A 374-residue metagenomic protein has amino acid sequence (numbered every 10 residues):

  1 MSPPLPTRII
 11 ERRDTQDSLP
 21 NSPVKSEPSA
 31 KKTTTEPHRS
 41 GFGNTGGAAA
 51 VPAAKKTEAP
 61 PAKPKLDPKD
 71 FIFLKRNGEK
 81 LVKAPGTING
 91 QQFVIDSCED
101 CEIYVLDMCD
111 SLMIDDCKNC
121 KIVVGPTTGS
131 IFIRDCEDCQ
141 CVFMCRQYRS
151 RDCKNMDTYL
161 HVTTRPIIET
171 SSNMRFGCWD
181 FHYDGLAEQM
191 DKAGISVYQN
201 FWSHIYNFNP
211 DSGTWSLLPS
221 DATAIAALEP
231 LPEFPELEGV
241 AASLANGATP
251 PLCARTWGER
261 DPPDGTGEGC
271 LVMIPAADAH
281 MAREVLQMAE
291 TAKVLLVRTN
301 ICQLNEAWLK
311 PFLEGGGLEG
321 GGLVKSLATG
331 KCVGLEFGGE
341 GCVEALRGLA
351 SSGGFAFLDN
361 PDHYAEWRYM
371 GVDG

Functional and structural regions predicted by a protein language model:
M1-V124, S172-G374: Charge-rich, low-hydrophobicity low-complexity segments
G90, T128-I131: A structural connector/turn signal
D96, Y104-L106, D115, V123-G125 (+4 more regions): Feature marks extracellular polysaccharide-active and adherence modules
D110-M113, G129-S130, R146-Y148, D152 (+1 more regions): Short glycine/acidic-rich loop motifs that flank beta-strands on beta-rich extracellular proteins
N119, D138-C139, N155-Y159, R175: Short amphipathic alpha-helical segments embedded in low-complexity Lys/Glu-rich regions
M144-C145, V162-T163, F181-Y183: Noncatalytic linker/hinge segments flanking ATPase motor cores
S150, M156-M174: Leucine-rich solenoid repeat scaffolds
